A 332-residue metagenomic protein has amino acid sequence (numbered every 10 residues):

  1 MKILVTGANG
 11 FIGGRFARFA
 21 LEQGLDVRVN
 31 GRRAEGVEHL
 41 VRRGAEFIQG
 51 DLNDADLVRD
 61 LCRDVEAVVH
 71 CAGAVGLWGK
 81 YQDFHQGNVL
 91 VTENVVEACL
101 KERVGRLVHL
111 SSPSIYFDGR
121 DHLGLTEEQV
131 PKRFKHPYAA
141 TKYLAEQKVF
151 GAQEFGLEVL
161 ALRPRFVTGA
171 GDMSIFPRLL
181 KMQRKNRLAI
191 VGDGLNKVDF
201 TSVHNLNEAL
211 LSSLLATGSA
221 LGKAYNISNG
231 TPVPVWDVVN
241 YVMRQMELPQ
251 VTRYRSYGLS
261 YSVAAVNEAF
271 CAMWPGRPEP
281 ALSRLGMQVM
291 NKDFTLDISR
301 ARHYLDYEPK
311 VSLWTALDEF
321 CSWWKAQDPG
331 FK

Functional and structural regions predicted by a protein language model:
I3-Q23: N-terminal Rossmann NAD(P)H-binding glycine-rich loop of SDR-like oxidoreductase domains
T6, G169, V191-N196, K223-P232 (+4 more regions): Glycine-rich Rossmann NAD(P)(H)-binding loop
G36-H39, A45-L90, A98, D118: NAD(P)H-binding glycine-rich loop region in Rossmannoid oxidoreductase-like domains and their noncatalytic homologs
L90, D121-T168, L188: Catalytic helix-loop patch of NAD(P)-dependent Rossmann-fold dehydrogenases
N94-P137: Conserved Rossmann-fold NAD(P)-dependent oxidoreductase catalytic core, especially the SDR/UDP-sugar
L144-A145, D172-R178, G192-L214, G222-N226 (+1 more regions): Substrate-positioning beta->alpha
A216-A281, I298, D318-C321, F331-K332: Mid/C-terminal beta-alpha module of Rossmann-like enzyme folds, strongest in SDR-family dehydrogenases/epimerases
I298-Y304, E308-K332: Amphipathic terminal alpha-helices
